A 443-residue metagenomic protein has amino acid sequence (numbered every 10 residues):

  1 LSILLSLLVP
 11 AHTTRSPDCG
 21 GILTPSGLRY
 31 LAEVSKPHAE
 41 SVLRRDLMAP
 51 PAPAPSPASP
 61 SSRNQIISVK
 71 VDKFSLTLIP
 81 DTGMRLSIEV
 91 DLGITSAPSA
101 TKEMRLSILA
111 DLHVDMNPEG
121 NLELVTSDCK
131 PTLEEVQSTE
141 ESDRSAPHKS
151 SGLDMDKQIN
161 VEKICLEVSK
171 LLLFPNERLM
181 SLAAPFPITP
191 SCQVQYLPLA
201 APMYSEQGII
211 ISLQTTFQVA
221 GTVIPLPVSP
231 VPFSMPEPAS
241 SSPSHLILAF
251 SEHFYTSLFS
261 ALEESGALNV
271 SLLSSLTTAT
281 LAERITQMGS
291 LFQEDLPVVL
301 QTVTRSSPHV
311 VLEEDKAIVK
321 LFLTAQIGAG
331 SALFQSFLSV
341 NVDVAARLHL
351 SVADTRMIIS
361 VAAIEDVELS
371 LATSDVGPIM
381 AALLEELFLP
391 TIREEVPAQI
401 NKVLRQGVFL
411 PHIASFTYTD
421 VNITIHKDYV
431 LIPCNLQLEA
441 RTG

Functional and structural regions predicted by a protein language model:
L1-G93, A97-S99, R105, E135-G443: Extended, low-charge, aliphatic-rich alpha-helical segments
T95-A97, K102-E103, N117-T132: Alpha-helical bundle protein-protein interaction modules that mediate dimerization/oligomerization and scaffolding
